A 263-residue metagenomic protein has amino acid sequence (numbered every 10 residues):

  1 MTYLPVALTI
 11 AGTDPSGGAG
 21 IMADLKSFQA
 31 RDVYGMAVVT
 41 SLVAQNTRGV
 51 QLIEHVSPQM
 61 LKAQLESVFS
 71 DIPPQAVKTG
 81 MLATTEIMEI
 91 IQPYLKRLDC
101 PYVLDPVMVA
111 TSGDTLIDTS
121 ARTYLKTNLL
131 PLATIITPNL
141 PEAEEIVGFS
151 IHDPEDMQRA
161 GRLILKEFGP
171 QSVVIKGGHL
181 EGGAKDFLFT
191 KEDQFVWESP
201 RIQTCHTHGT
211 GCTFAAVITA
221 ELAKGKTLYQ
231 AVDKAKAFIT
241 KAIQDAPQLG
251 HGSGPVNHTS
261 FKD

Functional and structural regions predicted by a protein language model:
M1-L4, T9, G20, G182-W197: Acidic-glycine-rich active-site phosphate/pyrophosphate-binding loop
T2-T9, Q29-T111: Conserved N-terminal subdomain of the carbohydrate kinase-like
L4, H55, D71, Y229-D263: Charged C-terminal helix
I10-S16, F195-H208: Short pre-catalytic strand/loop immediately N-terminal to key active-site residues, enriched for Gly-Thr
G17-V33: N-terminal basic/disordered segments at the start of proteins
M22, E145, T204-L228: Short, small-residue alpha-helix embedded
D32-M36, F195, E221-K234: Phosphate-handling active-site elements
T119-Q194: Conserved phosphate/ATP/ADP-binding segment of small-molecule kinases
